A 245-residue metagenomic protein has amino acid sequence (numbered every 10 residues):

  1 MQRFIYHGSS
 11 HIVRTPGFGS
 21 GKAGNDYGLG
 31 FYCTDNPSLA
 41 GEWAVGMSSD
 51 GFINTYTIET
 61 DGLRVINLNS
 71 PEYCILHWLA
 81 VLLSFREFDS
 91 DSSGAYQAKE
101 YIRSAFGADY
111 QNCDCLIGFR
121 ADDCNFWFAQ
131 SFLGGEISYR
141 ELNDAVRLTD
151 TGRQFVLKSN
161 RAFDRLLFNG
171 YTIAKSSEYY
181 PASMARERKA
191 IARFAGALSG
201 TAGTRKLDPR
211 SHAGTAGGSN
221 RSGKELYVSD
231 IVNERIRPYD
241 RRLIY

Functional and structural regions predicted by a protein language model:
M1-Y27, V45-G46, I244-Y245: ADP-ribose/NAD+-binding catalytic cleft of ART/PARP-like enzymes
R3, G30, G51-I53: Extracellular structured ligand-interaction cores
H7-S9, C33-D35, Y56: Short His-Asn-centered micro-motif
I12, P37-L39, D61-L63: Short, charged/polar surface micro-motifs in flexible loops or helix N-caps
N25-D26, Y32-T34, S38: A positional/architectural concept
P37-D50: Short active-site loop/helix that positions an aromatic residue
G46-S49, T60-Y245: Conserved NAD+-utilizing ADP-ribose enzyme module
